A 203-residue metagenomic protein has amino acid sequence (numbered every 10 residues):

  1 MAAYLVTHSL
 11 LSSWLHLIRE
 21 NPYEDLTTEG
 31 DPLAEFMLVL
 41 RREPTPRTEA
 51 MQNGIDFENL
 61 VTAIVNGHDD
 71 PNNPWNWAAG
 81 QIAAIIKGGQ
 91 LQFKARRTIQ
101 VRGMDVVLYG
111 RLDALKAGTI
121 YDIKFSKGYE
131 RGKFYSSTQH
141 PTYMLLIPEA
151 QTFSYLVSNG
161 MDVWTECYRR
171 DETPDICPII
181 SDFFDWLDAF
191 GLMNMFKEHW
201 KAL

Functional and structural regions predicted by a protein language model:
M1-R111, L203: Metal-dependent nuclease catalytic cores that hydrolyze phosphodiester bonds in DNA/RNA, characterized by
S13, P74-N76, V163, D185 (+1 more regions): Residues in intrinsically disordered, low-complexity segments of regulatory proteins
P22, V65, A83-I85, Q151 (+2 more regions): Amphipathic alpha-helical interaction segments
F93, R97-M193: Mg2+/Mn2+-dependent nuclease catalytic core
G191-L203: Short, flexible loop/turn segments with low-complexity composition
